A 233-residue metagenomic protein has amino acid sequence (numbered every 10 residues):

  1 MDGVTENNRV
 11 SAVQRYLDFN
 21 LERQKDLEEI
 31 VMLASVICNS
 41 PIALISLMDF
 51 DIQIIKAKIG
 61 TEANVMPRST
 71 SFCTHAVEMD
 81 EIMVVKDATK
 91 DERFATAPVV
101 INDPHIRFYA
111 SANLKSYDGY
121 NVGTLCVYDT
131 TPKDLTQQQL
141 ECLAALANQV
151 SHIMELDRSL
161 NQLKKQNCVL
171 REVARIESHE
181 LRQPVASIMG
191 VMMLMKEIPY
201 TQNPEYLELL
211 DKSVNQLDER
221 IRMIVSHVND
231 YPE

Functional and structural regions predicted by a protein language model:
M1-V65: Intrinsically disordered, low-complexity terminal regulatory regions
G3-E6, T136-L143, H152-V169: Interdomain signal-transducing alpha-helical coiled-coil linkers
Q53-K56, A63-R107: Regulatory sensory and allosteric helical modules in signal-transduction proteins and certain transcription factors
V65, Y128-A145: Regulatory loop-to-helix N-cap segments in sensory/regulatory domains that couple ligand/signal detection
R107-D118: A short, aliphatic-rich beta-strand micro-motif
I176, E180-Q183: Residue-level recognition of the "H+4" position in the DHp/HisKA helix of two-component sensor histidine kinases
G190-T201, K212, D230: Conserved C-terminal segment of the DHp
E208-E233: Conserved DHp (HisKA) dimerization/phosphotransfer helix of two-component histidine kinases, i.e., the long coiled-coil
